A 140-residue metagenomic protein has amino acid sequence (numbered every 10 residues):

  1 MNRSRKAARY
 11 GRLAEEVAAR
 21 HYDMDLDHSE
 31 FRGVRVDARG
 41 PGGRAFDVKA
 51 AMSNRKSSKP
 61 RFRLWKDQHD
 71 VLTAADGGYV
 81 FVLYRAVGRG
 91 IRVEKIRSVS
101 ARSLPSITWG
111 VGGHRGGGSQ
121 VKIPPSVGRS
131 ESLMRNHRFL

Functional and structural regions predicted by a protein language model:
M1-L140: Nucleic-acid endonuclease domains
